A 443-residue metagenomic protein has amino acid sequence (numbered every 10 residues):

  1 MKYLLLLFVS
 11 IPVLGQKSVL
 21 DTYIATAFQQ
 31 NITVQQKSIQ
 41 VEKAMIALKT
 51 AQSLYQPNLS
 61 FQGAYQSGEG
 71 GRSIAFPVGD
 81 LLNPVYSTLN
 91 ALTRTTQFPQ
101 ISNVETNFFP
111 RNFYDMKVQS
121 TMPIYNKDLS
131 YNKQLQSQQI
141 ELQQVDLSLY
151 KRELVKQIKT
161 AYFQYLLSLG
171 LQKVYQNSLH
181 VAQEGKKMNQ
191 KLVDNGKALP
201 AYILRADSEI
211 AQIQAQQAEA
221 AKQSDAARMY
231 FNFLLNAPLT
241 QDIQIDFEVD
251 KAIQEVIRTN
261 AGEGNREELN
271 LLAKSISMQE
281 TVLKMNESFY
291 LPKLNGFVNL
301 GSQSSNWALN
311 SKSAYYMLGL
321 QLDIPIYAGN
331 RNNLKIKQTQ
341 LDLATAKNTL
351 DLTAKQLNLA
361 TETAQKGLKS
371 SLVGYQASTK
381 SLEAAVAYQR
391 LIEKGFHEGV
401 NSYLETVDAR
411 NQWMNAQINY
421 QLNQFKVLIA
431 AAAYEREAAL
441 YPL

Functional and structural regions predicted by a protein language model:
K2-P12: Sec-dependent N-terminal signal peptides
I11, G15-R72, K197, L235-E280: Bacterial Sec-pathway N-terminal export signals of envelope proteins
D21, S60, E69-S73, P77-L81 (+2 more regions): Acidic, low-complexity, intrinsically disordered peripheral segments
T22, I46-L48, V145-E263, G367 (+3 more regions): Periplasmic alpha-helical coiled-coil/stalk elements that build and connect Gram-negative outer-membrane
Q35, N58-S73, E105-R111, T121-L149 (+3 more regions): Small/polar (Gly/Ser/Thr/Ala-rich) solvent-exposed segments that form structured loops/beta-strands/short helices used
Q36-A51, Y150, K156-K173, K191 (+4 more regions): Amphipathic alpha-helical coiled-coil segments
G71-N107, L142: A subset of solvent-exposed loop/turn segments in beta-rich extracellular surface proteins, enriched in glycine
K117-Q119, Y162, N295, G319-Q321 (+1 more regions): Membrane-embedded beta-strand positions in outer-membrane beta-barrel channels/transporters
